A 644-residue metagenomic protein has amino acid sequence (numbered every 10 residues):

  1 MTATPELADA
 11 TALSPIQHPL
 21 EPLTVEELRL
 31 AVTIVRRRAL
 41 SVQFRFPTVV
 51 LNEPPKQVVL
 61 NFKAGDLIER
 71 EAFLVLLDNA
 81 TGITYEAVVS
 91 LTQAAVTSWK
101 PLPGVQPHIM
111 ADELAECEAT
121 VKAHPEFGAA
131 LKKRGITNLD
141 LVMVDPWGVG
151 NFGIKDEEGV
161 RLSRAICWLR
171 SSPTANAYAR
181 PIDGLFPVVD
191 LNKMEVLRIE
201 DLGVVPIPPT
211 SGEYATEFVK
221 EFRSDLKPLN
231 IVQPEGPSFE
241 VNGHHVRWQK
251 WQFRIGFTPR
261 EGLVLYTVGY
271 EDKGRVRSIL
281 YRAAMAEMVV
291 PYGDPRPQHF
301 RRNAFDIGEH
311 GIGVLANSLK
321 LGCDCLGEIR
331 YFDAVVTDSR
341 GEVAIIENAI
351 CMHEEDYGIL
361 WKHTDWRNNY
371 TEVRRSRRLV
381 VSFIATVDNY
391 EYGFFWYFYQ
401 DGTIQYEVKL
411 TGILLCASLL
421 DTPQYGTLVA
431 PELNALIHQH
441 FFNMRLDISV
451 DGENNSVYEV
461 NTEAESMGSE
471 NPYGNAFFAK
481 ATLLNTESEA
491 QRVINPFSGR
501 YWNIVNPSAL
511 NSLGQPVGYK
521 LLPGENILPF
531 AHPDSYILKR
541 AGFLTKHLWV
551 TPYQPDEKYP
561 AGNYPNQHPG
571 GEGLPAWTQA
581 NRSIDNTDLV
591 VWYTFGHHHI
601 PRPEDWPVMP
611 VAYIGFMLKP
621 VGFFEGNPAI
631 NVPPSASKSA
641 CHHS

Functional and structural regions predicted by a protein language model:
M1-L20: Generic start-of-chain signal for non-secretory N-termini
T2-A8, L28, L91-I109, K132 (+3 more regions): Extended effector regions of multi-domain proteins
T4-E6, A119, R161: Generic signature of intrinsically disordered, low-complexity, basic-rich segments and short cationic peptides
P19-L60, M110-F152: Short, non-transmembrane alpha-helical segments in secretory-pathway proteins
S41-T92, N138-D190, Q249-W251, V381: Exposed beta-strand-loop-beta-strand "reactive/processing" segments of non-cytosolic proteins
N79-T81, Y85-A115, A119-A129: Hydrophobic or amphipathic alpha-helical targeting/insertion segments
